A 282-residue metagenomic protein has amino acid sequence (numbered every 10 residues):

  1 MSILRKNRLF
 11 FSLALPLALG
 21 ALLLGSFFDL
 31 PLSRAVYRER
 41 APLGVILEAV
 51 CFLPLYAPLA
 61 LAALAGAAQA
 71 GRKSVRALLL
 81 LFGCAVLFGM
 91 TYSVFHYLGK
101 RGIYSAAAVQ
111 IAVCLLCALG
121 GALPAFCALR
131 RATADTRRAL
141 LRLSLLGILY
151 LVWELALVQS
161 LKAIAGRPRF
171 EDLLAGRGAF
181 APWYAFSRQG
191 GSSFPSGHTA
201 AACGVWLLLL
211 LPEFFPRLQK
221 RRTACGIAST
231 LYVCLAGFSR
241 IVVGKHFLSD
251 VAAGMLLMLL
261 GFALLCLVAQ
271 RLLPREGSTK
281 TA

Functional and structural regions predicted by a protein language model:
S2-A118, A165, R169-A179, A185-F186: N-terminal transmembrane-helix/juxtamembrane module of multi-pass inner/ER membrane proteins
S2-L15, A181-A282: Membrane-embedded catalytic cores of phosphoryl/pyrophosphoryl-handling enzymes
L9-A14, L79-G83, V113, R138-Y150 (+2 more regions): Alpha-helical transmembrane segments of integral membrane proteins
L23, S160, G237-F238: Alpha-helical transmembrane segments of multipass membrane proteins
F28-A35, S93-K100, A128-Q219, T223 (+1 more regions): Membrane-interface loops
F52-A67, C114-A128, C203-L207, L256-L272: Hydrophobic cores of alpha-helical transmembrane segments in multi-pass inner/ER membrane proteins, independent
P54, P58, F82, V86 (+7 more regions): Hydrophobic, lipid-facing residues on alpha-helical transmembrane segments of integral membrane proteins
Y97-I103, A132, F238-K245: Membrane-helix boundary connector in multi-pass membrane proteins
